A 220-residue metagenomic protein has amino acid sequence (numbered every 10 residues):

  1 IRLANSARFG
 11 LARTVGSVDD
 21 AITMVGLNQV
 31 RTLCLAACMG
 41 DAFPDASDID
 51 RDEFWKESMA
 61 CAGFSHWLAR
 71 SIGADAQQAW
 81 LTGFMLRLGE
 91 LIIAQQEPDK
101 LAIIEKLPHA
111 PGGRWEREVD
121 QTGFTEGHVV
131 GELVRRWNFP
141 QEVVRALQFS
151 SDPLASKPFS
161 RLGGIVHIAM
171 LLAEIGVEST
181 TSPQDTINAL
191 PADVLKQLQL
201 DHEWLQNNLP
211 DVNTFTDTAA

Functional and structural regions predicted by a protein language model:
I1-K100, E105, H109, G113-N188: Conserved alpha-helical "signature site" that marks functionally important helical segments or helix/loop junctions
A192-A220: Terminal helices and disordered tails flanking the catalytic cores of nucleotide-processing hydrolases
